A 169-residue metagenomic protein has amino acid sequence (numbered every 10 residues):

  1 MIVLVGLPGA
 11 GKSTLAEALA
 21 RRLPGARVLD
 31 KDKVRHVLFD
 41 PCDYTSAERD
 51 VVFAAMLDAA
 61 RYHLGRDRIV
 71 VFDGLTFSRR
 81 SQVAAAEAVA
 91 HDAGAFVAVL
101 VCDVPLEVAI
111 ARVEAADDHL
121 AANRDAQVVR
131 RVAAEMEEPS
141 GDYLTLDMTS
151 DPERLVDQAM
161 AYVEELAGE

Functional and structural regions predicted by a protein language model:
M1: Walker A (P-loop) ATP-phosphate-binding motif of ABC ATPase nucleotide-binding domains
L4: Hydrophobic anchor at the beta1->P-loop junction of P-loop NTPases
L7: P-loop (Walker A) phosphate-binding loop of NTP-binding proteins
A10-R66: Conserved substrate/cofactor phosphate-moiety recognition/catalytic segment in nucleotide-dependent phosphotransferases
K33-R35, S78, D103-V108, D151-P152: Conserved nucleotide-binding/hydrolysis micro-motifs of P-loop NTPases
E48-V97: Glycine-rich phosphate-binding loop used to anchor ATP phosphates in small-molecule kinases, encompassing both
H91-V113, L146: Conserved phosphate-donor/acceptor-positioning beta-strand/loop module used by diverse small-molecule
A115-Q158, L166-E169: Small-molecule kinase domains that catalyze NTP-dependent phosphoryl transfer to phosphate-bearing small molecules
